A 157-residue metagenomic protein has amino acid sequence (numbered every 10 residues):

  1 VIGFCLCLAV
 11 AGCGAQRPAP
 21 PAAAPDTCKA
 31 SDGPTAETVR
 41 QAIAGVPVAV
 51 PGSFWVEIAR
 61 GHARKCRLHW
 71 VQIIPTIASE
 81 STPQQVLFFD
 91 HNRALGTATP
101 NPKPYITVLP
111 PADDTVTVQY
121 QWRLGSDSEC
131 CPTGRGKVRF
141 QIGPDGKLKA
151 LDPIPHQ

Functional and structural regions predicted by a protein language model:
V1-C5: N-terminal export and membrane-targeting signals
L6, P21, R123-L124: Residue-level signal for mature regions of secreted extracellular proteins and peptides
A9-G12: C-terminal motif of bacterial Sec signal peptides marking the signal peptidase cleavage site
G14-Q16: Bacterial signal peptide processing site
A19-A78, P155-Q157: Extracytoplasmic low-complexity, Pro/Thr/Ser/Ala/Gly-rich segments that lie immediately after a secretion/anchoring
K65-H91, L95-T99: Active-site acidic/histidine clusters and adjacent loop/turn architecture that either coordinate catalytic ions
V86-A150: Extracytosolic low-complexity repeat regions of secreted or lipid-anchored proteins
